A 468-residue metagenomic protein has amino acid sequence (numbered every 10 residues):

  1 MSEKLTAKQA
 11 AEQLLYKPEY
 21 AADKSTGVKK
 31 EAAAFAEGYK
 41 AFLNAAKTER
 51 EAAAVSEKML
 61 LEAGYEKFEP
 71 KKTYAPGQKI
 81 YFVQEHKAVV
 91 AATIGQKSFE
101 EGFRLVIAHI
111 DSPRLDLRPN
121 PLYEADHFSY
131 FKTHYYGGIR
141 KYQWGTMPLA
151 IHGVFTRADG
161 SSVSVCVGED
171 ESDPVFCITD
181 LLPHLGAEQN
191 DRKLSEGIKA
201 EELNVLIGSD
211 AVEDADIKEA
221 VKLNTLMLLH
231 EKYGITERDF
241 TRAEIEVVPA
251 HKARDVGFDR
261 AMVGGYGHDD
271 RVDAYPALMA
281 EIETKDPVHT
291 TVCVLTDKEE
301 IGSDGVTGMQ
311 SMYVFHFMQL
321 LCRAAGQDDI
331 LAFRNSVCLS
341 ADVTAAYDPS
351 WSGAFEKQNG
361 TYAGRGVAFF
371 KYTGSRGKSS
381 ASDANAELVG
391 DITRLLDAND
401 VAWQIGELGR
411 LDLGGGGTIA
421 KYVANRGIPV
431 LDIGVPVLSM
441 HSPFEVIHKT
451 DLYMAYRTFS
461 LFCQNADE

Functional and structural regions predicted by a protein language model:
M1-E468: N-terminal hydrophobic/helix-forming segments and targeting peptides
